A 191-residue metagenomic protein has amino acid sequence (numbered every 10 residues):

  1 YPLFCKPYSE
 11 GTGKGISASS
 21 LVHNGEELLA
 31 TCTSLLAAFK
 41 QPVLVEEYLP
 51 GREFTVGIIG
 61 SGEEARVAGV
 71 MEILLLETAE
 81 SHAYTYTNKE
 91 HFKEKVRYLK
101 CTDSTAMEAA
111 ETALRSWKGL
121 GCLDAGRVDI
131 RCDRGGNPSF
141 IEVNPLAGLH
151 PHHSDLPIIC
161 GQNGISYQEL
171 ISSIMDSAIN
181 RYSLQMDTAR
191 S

Functional and structural regions predicted by a protein language model:
Y1-S17, K40-P50: ATP-grasp fold ATP-binding core
Y8-E10, K89-H91, L146-L149: Short connector loops/turns at beta-strand edges and beta->alpha or beta->beta junctions
G13-G15, K93-R97, P151-S154: Short small-residue beta-strand/loop micro-motif enriched in glycine and branched aliphatics
H23-N24, S166: Alpha-helix N-cap recognition
G25-S104, E111, C132, N137-S139: Phosphate-binding site of ATP-dependent enzymes
T102-S191: ATP-dependent carboxylate activation and anion-phosphoryl transfer catalytic cores that bind Mg-ATP to form
